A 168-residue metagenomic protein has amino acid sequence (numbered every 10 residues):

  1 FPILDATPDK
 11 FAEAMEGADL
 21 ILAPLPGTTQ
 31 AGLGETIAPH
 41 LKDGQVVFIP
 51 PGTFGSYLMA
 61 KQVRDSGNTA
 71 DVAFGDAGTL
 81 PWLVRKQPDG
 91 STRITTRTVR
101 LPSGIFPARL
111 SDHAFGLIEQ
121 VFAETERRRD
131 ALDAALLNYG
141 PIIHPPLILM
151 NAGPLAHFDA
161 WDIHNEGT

Functional and structural regions predicted by a protein language model:
F1-A18: Conserved N-terminal Rossmann-fold NAD(P) cofactor-binding segment
A6-P8, V47, F74, S103: Generic preference for hydrophobic
D19-L20, V46: Structural motif
G27-G90: Rossmann-like NAD(P)(H) cofactor-binding subdomain of soluble oxidoreductases
Q62-D130: Predominantly flavin-linked oxidoreductase catalytic cores and closely associated redox partners
V99-T168: Active-site-lining helix/loop region of Rossmann-like oxidoreductase modules
